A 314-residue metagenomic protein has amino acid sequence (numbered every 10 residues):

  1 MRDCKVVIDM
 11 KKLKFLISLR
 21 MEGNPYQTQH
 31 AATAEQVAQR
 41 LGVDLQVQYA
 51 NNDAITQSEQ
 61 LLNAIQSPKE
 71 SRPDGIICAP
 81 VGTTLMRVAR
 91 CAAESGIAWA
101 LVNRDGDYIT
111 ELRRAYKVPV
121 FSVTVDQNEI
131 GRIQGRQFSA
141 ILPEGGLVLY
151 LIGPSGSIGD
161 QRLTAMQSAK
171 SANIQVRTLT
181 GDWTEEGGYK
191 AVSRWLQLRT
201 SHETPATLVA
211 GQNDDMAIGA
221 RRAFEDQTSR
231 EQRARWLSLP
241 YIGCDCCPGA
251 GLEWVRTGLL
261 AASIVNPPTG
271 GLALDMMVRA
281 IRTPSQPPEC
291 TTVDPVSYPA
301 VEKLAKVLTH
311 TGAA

Functional and structural regions predicted by a protein language model:
M1-K11, A169-K170, V265-A314: Hinge/cleft segment of the Venus flytrap/periplasmic-binding protein
I8-D9, Q57, L61, F121-V148 (+3 more regions): Hydrophobic alpha-helical segments within soluble ligand-binding/sensing domains
K14-T33, V37, Q46-L62, P80-T83 (+2 more regions): Extracytoplasmic "Venus flytrap"
Y26-L41, I130-Q134, S157-Q175, G187-A191 (+1 more regions): Short, solvent-exposed amphipathic alpha-helices that sit in or adjacent to ligand/effector-binding or catalytic
A38-I55, L147-Y150, Q167-Y189, L237-L239: Short beta-strand elements in bilobed, periplasmic/extracellular small-molecule ligand-binding domains
G75-I97, R177, G181-E253: Hydrophobic alpha-helical
V88-E129, P248-R256: Flexible loop/hinge segments that line or gate small-molecule binding clefts
F224-P268, L274-D294: Exported/periplasmic ABC-transporter solute-binding proteins
